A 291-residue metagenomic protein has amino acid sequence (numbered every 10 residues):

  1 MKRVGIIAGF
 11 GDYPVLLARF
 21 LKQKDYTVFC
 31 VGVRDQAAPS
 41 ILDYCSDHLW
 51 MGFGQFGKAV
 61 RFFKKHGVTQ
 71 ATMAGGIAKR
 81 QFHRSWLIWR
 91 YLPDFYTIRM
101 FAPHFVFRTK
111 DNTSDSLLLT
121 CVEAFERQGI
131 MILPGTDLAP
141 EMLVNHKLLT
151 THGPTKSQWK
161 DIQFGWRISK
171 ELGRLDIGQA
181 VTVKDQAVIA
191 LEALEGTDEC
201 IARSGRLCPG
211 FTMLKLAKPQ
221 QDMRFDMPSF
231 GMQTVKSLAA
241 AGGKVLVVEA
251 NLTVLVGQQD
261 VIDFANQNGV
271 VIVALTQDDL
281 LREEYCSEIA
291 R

Functional and structural regions predicted by a protein language model:
M1-R3, K24-T27, C45, H66-T69 (+6 more regions): Short coil/turn connectors at secondary-structure junctions
K2-V33: N-terminal basic/disordered segments at the start of proteins
I6-A8, F29-V31, A71-A74, I132-D137 (+4 more regions): General beta-strand structural signal in soluble alpha/beta enzymes
I7, P14-L16, A37, Q128-L133 (+4 more regions): Catalytic domains of riboflavin
L17-R19, S40-D43, F82-L87, V144-K147 (+2 more regions): Short acidic, glycine/serine/threonine-rich loops at helix termini
L21, D35, D111-D115, Q128-K236: Conserved mixed alpha/beta catalytic, RNA-binding, or beta-rich assembly cores of soluble enzyme, regulatory
R34-R61, K65, F95-M100, D198-R291: Feature captures the catalytic cores and cofactor-binding loops of soluble hydro-lyases/lyases that act on carboxylate
F56-D137: N-terminal glycine-rich phosphate/adenylate-binding segment common to multiple enzyme folds
